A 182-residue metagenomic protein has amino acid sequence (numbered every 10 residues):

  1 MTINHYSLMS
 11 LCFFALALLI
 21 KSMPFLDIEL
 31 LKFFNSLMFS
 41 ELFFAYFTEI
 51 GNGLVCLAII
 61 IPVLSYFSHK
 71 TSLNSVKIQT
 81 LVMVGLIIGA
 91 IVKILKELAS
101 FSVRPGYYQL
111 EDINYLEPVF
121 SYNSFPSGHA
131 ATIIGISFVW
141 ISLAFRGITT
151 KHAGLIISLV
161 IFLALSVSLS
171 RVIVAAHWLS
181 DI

Functional and structural regions predicted by a protein language model:
M1-I3, F67-T80, F145-H152: Membrane-interface helix-boundary motifs at transmembrane edges
M1-I59, K96-V119: N-terminal transmembrane-helix/juxtamembrane module of multi-pass inner/ER membrane proteins
T2-I3, I113-I182: Membrane-embedded catalytic cores of phosphoryl/pyrophosphoryl-handling enzymes
N4-C12, V76-V84, H152-L159: Alpha-helical transmembrane segments of integral membrane proteins
A15-K21, L86-K93, F162-A175: Aromatic-anchored segments of alpha-helical transmembrane domains
L31, L64, V92-S100, I141 (+2 more regions): Membrane-water interface at transmembrane helix exits
I50-S68, H129-S137: Hydrophobic alpha-helical transmembrane segments
P62-I94, I157: Interfacial segments of alpha-helical transmembrane regions
